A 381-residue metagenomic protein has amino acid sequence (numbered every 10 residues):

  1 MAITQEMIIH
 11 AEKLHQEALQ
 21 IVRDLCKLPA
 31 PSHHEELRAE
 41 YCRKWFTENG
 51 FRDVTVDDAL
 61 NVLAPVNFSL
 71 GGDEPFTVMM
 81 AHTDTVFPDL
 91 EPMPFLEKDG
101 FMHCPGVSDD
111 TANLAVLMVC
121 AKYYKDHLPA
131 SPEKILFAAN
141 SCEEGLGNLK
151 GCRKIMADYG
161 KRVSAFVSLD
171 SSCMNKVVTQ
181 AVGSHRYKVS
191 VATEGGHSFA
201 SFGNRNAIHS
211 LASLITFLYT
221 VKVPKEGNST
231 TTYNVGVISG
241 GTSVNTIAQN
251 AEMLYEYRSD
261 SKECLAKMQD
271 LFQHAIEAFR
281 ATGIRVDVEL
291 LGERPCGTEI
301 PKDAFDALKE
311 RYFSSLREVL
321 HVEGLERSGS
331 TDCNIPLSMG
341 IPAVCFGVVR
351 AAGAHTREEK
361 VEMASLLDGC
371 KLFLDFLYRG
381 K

Functional and structural regions predicted by a protein language model:
M1-E6, S172, A192, G196-G203 (+1 more regions): Metal-dependent amide/peptide-bond hydrolase catalytic core, centered on the "pita-bread" metallohydrolase fold
M1-H103, D126-H127: Acidic/His- and Gly-rich active-site-bordering loop/insert found across diverse amide/peptide-bond hydrolases
E12, E91, N175-Q180, S239-N245: Short beta-strand/turn micro-motifs at beta-sheet edges
T83-T85, F101, A138-G147, L169-C173 (+2 more regions): Acidic, glycine-rich active-site loops and adjacent beta-strand->loop/helix elements that engage anionic groups
D84-E97, V163, Q180-S190, V344: Acidic-glycine-rich active-site phosphate/pyrophosphate-binding loop
F87, P129, V178-S184, V244-Q249 (+1 more regions): Short glycine/proline-enriched loop/turn "hinge" motifs that connect secondary-structure elements and lie
M93-G106, A192-G195, V319: Glycine/charged-rich beta-loop-alpha catalytic/anionic-binding loops adjacent to active sites
D110-S184, E256, K381: Acidic/histidine-rich catalytic neighborhood of metal-dependent amide-processing enzymes
